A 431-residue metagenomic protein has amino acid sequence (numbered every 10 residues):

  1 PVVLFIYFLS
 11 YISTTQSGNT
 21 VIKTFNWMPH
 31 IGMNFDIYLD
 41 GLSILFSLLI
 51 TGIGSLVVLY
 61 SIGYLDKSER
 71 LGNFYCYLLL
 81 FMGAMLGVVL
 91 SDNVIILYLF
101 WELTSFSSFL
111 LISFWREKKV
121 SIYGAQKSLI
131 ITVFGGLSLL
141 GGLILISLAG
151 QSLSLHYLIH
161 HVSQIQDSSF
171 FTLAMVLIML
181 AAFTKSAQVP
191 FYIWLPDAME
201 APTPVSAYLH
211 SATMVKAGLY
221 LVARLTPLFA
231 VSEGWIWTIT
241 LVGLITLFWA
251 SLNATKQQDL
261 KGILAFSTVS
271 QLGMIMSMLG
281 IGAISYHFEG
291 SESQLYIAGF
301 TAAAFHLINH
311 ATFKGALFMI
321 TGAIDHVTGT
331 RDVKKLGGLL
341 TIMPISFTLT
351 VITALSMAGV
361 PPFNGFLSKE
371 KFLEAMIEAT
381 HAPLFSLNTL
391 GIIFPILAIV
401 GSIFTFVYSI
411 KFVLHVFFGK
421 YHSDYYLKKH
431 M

Functional and structural regions predicted by a protein language model:
P1-M431: ...captures the hydrophobic TM-helix bundle architecture rather than a specific catalytic motif, and can also fire on
